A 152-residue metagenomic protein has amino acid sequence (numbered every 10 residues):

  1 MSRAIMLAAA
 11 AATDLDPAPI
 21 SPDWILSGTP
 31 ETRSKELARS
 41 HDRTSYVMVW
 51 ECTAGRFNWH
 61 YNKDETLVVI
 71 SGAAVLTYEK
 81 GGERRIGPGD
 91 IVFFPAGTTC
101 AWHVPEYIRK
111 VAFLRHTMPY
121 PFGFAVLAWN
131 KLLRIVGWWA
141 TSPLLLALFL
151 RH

Functional and structural regions predicted by a protein language model:
M1-T44, A147-H152: A short, N-terminal "cap"/entry segment at the start of jelly-roll beta-barrel domains of the cupin/DSBH fold
D42-R43, H103-H152: Double-stranded beta-helix
R43-Y61: Conserved short histidine dyad/triad with adjacent acidic residue
C52, Y61-L76: Short, conserved beta-strand element in jelly-roll/cupin
T53, G82, T98, E106-I108: A generic "binding-loop/recognition-motif" signal
W59, L76, K110-F113: Short hydrophobic/aromatic-rich beta-strand segments that constitute the beta-sheet cores of beta-sandwich/beta-barrel
K80-A96: Short acidic-glycine-tyrosine-enriched beta hairpin
